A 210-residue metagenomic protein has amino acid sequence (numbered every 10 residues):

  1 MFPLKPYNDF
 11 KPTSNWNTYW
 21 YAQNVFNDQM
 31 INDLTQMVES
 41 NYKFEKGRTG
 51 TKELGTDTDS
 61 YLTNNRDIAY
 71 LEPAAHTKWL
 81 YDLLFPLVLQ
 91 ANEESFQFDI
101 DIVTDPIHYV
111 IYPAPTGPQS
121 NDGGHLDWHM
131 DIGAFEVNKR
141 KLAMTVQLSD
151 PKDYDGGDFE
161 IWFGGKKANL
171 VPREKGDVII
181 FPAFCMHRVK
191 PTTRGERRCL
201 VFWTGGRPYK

Functional and structural regions predicted by a protein language model:
F2-D101: Non-heme Fe(II)/2-oxoglutarate
L89-K210: Catalytic core of non-heme Fe(II) oxygenases with the double-stranded beta-helix
